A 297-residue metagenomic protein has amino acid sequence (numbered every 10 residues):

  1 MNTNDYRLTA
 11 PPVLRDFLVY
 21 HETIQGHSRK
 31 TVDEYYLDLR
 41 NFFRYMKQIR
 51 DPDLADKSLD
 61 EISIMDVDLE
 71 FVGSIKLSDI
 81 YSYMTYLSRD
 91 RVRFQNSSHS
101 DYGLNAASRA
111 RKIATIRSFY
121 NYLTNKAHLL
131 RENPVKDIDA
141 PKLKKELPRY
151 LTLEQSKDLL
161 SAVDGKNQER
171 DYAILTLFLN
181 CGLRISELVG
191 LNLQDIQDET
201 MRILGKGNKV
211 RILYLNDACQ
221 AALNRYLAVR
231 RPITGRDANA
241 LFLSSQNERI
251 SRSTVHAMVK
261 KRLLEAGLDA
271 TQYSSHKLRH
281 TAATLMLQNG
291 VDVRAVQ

Functional and structural regions predicted by a protein language model:
M1-Q297: Conserved catalytic core of the tyrosine transesterase superfamily
